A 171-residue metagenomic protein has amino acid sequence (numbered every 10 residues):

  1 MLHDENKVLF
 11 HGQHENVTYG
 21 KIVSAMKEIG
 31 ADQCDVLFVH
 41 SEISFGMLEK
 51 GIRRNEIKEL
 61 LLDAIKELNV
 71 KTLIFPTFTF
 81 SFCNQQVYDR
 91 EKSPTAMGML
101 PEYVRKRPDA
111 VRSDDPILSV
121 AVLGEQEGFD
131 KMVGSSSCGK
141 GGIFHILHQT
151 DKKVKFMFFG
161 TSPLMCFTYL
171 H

Functional and structural regions predicted by a protein language model:
M1-H171: N-terminal and secondary-structure boundary signal
